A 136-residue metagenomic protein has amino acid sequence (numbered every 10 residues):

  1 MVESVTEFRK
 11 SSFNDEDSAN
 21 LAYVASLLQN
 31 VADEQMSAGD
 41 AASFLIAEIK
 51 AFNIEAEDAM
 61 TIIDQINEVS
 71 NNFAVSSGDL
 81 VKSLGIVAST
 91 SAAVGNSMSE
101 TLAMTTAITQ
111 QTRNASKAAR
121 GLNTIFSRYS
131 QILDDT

Functional and structural regions predicted by a protein language model:
M1-T136: Amphipathic alpha-helical interface segments used for oligomerization, scaffolding, and membrane association
